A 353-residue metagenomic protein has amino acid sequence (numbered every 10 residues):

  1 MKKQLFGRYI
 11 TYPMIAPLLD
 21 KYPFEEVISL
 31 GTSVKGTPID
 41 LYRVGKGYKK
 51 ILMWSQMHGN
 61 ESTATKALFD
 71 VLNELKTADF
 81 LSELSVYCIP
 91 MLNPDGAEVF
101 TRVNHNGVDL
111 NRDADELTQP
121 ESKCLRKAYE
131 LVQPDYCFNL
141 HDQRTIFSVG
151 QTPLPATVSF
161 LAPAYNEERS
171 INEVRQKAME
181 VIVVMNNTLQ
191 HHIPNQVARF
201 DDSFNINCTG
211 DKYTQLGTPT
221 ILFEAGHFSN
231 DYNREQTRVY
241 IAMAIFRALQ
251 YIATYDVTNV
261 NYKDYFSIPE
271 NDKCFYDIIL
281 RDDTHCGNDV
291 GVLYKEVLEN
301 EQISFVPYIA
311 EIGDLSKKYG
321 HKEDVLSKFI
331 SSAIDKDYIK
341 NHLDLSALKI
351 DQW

Functional and structural regions predicted by a protein language model:
M1-L18, V132, L161-W353: C-terminal accessory segments enriched in acidic
F6, P17-V34: N- or domain-start disorder-to-order transition segments that initiate the globular core
G36, A97, C208-K212: Short beta-strand/turn micro-motifs at beta-sheet edges
D40-Y48: Short beta-strand-to-loop junctions in surface cap/lid or active-site-entrance loops
V44-G45, F100-R102, K212-T218: Short glycine/proline-enriched loop/turn "hinge" motifs that connect secondary-structure elements and lie
Y48-K50, S62-N195: Active-site/substrate-binding loop(s) of hydrolase catalytic cores
L52-S55: Short hydrophobic beta-strand that contains or immediately precedes a catalytic carboxylate
